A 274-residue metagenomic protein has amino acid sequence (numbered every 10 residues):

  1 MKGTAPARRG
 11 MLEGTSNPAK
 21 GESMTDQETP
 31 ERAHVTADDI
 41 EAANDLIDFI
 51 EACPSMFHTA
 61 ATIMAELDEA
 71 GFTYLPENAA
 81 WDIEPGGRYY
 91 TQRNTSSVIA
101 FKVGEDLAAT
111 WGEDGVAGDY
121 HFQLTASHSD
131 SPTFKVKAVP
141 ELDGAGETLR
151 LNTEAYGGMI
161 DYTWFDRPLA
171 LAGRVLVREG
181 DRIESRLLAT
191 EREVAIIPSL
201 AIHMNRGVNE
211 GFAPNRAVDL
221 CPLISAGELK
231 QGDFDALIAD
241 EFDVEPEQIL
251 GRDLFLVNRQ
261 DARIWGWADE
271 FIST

Functional and structural regions predicted by a protein language model:
M1-A7: Short intrinsically disordered, low-complexity coil segments enriched in acidic
G3, N17-T274: N-terminal hydrophobic/helix-forming segments and targeting peptides
R8-R9, R32: Basic polycationic patches enriched in arginine
